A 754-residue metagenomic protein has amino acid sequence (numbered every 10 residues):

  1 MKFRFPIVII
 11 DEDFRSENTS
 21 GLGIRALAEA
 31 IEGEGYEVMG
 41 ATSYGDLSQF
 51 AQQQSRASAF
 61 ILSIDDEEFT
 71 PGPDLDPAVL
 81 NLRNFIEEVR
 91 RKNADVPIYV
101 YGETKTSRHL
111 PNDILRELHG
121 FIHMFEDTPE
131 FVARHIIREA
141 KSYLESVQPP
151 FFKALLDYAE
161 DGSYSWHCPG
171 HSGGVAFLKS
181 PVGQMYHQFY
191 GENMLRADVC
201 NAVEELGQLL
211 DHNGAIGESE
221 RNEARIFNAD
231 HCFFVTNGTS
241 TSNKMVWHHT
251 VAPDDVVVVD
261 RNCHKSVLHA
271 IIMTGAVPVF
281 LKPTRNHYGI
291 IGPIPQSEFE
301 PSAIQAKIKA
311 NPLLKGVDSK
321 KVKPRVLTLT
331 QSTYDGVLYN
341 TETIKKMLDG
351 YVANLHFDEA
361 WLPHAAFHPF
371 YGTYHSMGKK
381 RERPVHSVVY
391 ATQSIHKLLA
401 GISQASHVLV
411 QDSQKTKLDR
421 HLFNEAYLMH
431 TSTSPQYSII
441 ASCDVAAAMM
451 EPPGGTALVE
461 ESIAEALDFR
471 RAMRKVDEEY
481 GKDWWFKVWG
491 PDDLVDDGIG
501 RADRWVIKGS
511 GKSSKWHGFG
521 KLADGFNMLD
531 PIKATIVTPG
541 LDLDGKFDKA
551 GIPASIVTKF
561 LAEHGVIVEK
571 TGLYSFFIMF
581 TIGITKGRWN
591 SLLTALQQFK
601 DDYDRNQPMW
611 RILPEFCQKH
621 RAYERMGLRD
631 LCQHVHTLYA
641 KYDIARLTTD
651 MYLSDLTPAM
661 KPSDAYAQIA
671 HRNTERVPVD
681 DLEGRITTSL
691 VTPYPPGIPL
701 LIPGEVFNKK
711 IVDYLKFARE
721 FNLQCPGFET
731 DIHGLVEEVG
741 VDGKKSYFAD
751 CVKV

Functional and structural regions predicted by a protein language model:
M1-I7, S55, A229-D230, P253-D254 (+1 more regions): A short, charged/proline- and glycine-enriched loop that marks the coil->beta-strand transition at the N-terminal
F3-I31, G40, F60, I271: Conserved acidic segment of CheY-like receiver
D13-R15, T104-T106, T128, N213-I216 (+6 more regions): Gly/Ser/Thr-rich loops at beta-strand to alpha-helix junctions that form or flank small-molecule/cofactor-binding
A41-Y44, S48-Q53, E87, N222 (+2 more regions): Conserved PLP-enzyme active-site core in the AAT-like
D46, A51-A59, G72-R83, V89-R91 (+7 more regions): Non-catalytic terminal extensions of PLP-dependent enzymes
I61-P71: Active-site residues of response regulator receiver
V100-Y101: Hydrophobic/aromatic residues positioned on beta-strands within the core alpha/beta folds
E192-T241: Conserved N-terminal alpha-helix of the aminotransferase class I/II PLP-enzyme fold
